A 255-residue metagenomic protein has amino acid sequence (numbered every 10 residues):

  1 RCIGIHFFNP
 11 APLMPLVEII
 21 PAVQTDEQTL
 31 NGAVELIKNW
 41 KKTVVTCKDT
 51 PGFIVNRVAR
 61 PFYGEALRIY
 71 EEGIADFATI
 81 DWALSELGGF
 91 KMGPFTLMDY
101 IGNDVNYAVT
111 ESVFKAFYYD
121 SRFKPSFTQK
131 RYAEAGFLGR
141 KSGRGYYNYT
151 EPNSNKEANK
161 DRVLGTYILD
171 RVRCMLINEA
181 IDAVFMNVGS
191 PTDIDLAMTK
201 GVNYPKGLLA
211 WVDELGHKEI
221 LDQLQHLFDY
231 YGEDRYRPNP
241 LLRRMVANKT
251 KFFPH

Functional and structural regions predicted by a protein language model:
R1-R57, K91-M92, N103: Rossmann-fold dinucleotide-binding core
P12, P61-F62, V172-L176: Alpha-helix N-cap/N′ positions at the starts of helices
P15-E18, G64-E65, N178-E179: Positions in alpha-helical segments
K38-D49, F53, L67, E71-H255: NAD(P)-dependent Rossmann-like dehydrogenase/reductase catalytic/cofactor-binding core
